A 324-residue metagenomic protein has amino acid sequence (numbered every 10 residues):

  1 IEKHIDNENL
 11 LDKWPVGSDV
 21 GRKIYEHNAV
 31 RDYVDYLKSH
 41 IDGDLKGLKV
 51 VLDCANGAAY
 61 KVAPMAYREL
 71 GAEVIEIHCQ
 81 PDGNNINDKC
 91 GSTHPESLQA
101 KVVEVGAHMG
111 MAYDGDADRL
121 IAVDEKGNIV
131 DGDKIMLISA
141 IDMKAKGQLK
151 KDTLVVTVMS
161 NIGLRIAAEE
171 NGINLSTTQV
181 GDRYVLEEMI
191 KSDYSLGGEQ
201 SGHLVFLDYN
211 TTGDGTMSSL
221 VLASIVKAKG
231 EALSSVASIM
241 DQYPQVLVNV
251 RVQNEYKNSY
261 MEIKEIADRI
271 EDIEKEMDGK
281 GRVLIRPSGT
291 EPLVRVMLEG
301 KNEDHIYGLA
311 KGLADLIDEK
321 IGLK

Functional and structural regions predicted by a protein language model:
I1-V105: Gly/Ser/Thr-enriched, mixed-charge loops and adjacent short helices that form phosphate/oxyanion-binding elements
K3, H108-M109, K146-K324: Phosphate-binding and adjacent anionic-ligand microenvironments
K3-E8, D44-K46, P95-T157, I162-G172: Replace "Mg2+/Mn2+-dependent" with "divalent metal-dependent
E26, L52-A55, N87, I129 (+3 more regions): Glycine- and other small-residue-rich loops at beta-strand/loop junctions that grip anionic moieties
A55-Y60, A117-D118, S160-I162, N302-D304: Gly/Ser/Thr-rich loops at beta-strand to alpha-helix junctions that form or flank small-molecule/cofactor-binding
N56, G115, G289-E291: A generic beta-sheet turn/junction motif
K61-M65, N87-C90, I121-E125, K134 (+3 more regions): Short acidic, glycine/serine/threonine-rich loops at helix termini
G71-H78, I129-K134, G172-V180: Short hydrophobic/aromatic-enriched beta-strand-loop microsegments
